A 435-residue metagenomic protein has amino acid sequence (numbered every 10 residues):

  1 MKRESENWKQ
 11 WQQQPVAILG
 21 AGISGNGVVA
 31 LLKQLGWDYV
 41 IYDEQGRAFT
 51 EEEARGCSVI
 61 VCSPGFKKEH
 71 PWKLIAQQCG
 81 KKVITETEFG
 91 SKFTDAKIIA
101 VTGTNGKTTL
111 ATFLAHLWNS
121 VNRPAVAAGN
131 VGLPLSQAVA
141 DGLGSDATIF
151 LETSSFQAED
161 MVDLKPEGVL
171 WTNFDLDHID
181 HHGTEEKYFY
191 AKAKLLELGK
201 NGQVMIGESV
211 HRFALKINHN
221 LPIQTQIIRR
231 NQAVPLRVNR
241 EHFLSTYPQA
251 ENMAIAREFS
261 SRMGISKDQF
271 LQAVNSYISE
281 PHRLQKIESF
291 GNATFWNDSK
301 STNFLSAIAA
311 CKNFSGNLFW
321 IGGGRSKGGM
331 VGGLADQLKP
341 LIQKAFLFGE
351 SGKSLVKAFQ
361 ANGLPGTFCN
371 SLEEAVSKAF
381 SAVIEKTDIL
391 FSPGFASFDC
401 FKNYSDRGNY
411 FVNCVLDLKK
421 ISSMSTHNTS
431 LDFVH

Functional and structural regions predicted by a protein language model:
M1-Q13, A48-E52, F89-S91, Q285: A short, basic/flexible loop-to-alpha-helix module at the beginning of a structural domain
N7-P15, G27-L31, L35, P124 (+1 more regions): Nucleotide phosphate-binding/pyrophosphate-handling subdomain across enzymes that bind or process nucleotide phosphates
A21: Glycine-rich Rossmann-fold phosphate-binding loop(s) that bind the pyrophosphate of adenine dinucleotide cofactors
N26, A30-L35, R47-C57, P64-Q203 (+3 more regions): Phosphate-binding loop of NTP-binding sites
L32, I60, V101, N130 (+9 more regions): Residue-level signal for inorganic ion chemistry
V40-Y42, M205-S209, I321-G322, L341-E350: Short internal beta-strands
A48, I84, I228-R230, G366-S371 (+1 more regions): Short acidic-hydrophobic, aromatic-tinged amphipathic segments that line or gate anion-handling sites
G332-T387, H427-H435: C-terminal helical cap/extension that packs against the catalytic core of soluble nucleotide-cofactor enzymes
